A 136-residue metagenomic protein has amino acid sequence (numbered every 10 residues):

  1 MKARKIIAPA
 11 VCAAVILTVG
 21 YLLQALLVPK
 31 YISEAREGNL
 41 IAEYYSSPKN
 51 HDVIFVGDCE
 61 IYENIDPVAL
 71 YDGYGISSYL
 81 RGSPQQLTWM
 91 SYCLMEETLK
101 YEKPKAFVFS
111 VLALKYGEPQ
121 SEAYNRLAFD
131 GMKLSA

Functional and structural regions predicted by a protein language model:
R4-A8, V28-R36, G57-I61: Short acidic/polar alpha-helix capping motifs at helix-coil junctions
R4-L26: Hydrophobic membrane-insertion alpha-helices, especially the h-region of bacterial N-terminal signal peptides
L23-I32, S77-Q85: Acidic/glycine-enriched edge-of-secondary-structure segments
L26-K49: Alpha-helical transmembrane signal-anchor/signal-peptide segments
K49-N50, K103: Residue-level preference for short coil/turn positions at secondary-structure junctions
V56, E60-A136: Membrane-embedded segments
